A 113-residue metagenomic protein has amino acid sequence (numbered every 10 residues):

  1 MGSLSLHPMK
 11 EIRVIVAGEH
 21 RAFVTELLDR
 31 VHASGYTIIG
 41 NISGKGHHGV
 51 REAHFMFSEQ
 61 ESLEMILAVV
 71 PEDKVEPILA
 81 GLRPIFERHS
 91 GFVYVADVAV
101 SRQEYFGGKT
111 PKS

Functional and structural regions predicted by a protein language model:
M1-S113: Positively charged, small/polar-rich N-terminal and surface patches that mediate targeting and assembly and bind
